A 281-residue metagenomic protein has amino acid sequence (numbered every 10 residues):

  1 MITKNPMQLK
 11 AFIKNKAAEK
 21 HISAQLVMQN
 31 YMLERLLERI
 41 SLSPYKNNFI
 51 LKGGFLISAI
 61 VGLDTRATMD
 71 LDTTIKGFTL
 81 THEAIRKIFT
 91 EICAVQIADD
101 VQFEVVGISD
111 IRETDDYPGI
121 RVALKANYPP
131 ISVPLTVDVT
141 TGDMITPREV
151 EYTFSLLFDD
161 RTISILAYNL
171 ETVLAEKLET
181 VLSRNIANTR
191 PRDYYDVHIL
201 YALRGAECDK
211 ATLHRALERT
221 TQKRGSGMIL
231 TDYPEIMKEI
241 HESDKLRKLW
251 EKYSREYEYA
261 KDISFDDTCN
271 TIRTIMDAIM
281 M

Functional and structural regions predicted by a protein language model:
M1-F49, A59-A67, L71-M281: Structured mid-to-C-terminal alpha-helical surface segments
L56: Catalytic metal-binding/acid-base residues of hydrolase active sites
